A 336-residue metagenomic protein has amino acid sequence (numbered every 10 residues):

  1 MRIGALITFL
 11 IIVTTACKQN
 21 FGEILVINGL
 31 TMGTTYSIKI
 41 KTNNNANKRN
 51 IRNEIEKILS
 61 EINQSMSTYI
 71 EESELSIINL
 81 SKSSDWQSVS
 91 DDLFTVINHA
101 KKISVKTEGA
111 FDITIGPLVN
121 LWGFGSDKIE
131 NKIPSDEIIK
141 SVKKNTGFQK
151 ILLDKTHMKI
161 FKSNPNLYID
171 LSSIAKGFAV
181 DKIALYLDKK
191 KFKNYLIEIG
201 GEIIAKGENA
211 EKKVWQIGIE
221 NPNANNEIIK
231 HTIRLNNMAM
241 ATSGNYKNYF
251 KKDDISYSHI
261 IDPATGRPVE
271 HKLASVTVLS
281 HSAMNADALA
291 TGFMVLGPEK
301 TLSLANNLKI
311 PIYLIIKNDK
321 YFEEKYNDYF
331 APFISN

Functional and structural regions predicted by a protein language model:
R2-F9, T14-N336: Mature catalytic core of soluble alpha/beta enzymes
